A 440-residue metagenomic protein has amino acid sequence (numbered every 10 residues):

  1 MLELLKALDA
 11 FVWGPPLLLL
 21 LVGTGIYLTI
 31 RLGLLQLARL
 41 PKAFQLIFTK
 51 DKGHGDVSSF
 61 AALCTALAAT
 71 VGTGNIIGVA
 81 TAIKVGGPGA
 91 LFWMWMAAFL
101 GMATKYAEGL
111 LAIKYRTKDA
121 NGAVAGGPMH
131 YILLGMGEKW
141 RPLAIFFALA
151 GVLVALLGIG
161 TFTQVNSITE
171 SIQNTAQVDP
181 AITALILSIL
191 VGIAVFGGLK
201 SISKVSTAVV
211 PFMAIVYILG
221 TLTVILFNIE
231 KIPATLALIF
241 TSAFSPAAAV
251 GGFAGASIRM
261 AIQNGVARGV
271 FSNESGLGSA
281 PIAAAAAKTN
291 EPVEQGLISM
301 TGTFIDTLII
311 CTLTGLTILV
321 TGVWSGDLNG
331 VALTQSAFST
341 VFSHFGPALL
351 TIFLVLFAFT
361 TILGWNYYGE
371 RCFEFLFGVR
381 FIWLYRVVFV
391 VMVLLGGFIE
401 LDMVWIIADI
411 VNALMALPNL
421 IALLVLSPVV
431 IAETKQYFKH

Functional and structural regions predicted by a protein language model:
M1-T73, I83-A90, G101, L394 (+1 more regions): N-terminal alpha-helical transmembrane segments of multi-pass membrane transport and channel/translocase proteins
A10-K42, K84-G122, L143, I305-L313 (+1 more regions): Extracellular loop-to-transmembrane helix junctions
L17, L32-Q36, G74-V79, A155-T169 (+5 more regions): Transmembrane helix-loop junctions in multi-pass membrane proteins
L20-Y27, R31, L35-F44, V165-I172 (+4 more regions): Membrane-interface loop-to-helix entry segments
T24, L28-T29, A97-G122, M129 (+4 more regions): Helix-loop-helix module between adjacent transmembrane segments
T29, E108-R116, A120, L222-L238 (+4 more regions): Extracellular/periplasmic helix-exit of transmembrane alpha-helices
L34-S58, T81-I83, G87-L91, W95 (+4 more regions): Flexible loop linkers connecting adjacent transmembrane helices in multi-pass alpha-helical membrane transporters
G53-V85, L111-G135, F146-L149, L153 (+1 more regions): Alpha-helical membrane segments and immediately flanking helix-loop junctions that form or couple to the substrate/ion
